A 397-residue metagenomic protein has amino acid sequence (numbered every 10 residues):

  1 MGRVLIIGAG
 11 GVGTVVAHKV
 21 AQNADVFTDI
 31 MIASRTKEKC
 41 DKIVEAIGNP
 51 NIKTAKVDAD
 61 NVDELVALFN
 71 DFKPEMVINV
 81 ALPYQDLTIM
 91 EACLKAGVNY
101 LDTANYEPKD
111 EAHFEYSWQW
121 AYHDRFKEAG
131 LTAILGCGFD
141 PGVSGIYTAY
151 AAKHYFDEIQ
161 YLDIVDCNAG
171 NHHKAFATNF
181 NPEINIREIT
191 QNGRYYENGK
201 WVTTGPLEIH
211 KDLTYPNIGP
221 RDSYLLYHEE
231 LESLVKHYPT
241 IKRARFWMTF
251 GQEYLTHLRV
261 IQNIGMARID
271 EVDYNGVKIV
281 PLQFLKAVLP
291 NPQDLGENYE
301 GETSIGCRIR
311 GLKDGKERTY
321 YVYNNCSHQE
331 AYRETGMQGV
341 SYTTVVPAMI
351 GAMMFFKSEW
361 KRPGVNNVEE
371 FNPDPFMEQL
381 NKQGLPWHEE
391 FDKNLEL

Functional and structural regions predicted by a protein language model:
V12-G13: Hydrophobic/small residue at the entry helix of a nucleotide-binding pocket
T36-E38: Helix N-cap at the beta1-alpha1 junction of Rossmann-like dinucleotide-binding domains, i.e., the first residues
I47-N61: Rossmann-fold cofactor-recognition segment
A59-F72, Q85: Conserved Rossmann-fold cofactor-binding substructure of NAD(P)-dependent oxidoreductases
F69, E75-N79, Y100-L101: N-terminal Rossmann-like NAD(P) cofactor-binding module of classical short-chain dehydrogenase/reductase
A104-L131: Rossmann-fold NAD(P)-binding glycine/threonine-rich loop
K153-L397: C-terminal catalytic/substrate-binding lobe primarily of soluble NAD(P)-dependent oxidoreductases
